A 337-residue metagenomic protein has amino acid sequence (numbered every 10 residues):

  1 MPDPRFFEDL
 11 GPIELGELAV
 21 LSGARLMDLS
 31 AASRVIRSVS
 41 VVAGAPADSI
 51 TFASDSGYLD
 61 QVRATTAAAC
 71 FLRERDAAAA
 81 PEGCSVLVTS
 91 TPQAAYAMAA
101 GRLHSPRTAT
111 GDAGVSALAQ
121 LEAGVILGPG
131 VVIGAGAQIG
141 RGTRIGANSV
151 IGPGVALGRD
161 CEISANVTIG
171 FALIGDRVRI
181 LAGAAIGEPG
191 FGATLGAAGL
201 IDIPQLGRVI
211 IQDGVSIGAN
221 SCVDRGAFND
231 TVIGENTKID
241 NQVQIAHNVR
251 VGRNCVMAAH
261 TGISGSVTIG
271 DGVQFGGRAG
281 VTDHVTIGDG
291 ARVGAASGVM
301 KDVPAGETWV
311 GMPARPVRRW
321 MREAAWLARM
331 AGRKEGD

Functional and structural regions predicted by a protein language model:
M1-G114, R177, G183-A184, P189-D202 (+2 more regions): Terminal amphipathic alpha-helical/low-complexity segments used for targeting or macromolecular assembly
F52, G114-P316: Structural signal for interior beta-strand "rungs" in well-ordered beta-sheet cores of soluble enzyme domains
